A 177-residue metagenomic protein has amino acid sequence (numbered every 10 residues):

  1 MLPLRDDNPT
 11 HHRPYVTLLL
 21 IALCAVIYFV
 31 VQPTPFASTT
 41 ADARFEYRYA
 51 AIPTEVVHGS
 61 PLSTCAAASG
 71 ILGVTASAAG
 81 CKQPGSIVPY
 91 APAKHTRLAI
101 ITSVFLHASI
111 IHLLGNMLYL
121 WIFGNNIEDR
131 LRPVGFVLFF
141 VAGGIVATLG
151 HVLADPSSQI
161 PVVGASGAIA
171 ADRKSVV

Functional and structural regions predicted by a protein language model:
M1-V177: A detector for small-residue-rich transmembrane helices and their helix-helix packing motifs
